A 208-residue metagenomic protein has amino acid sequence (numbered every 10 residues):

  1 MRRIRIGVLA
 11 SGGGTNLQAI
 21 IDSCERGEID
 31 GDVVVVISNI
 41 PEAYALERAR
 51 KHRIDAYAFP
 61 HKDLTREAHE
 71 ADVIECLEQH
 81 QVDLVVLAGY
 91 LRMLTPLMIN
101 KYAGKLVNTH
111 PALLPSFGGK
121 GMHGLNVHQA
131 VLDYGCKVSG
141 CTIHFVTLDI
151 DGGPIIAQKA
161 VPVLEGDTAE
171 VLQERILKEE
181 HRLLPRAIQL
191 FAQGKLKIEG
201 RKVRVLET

Functional and structural regions predicted by a protein language model:
M1-T208: One-carbon transfer enzymes
